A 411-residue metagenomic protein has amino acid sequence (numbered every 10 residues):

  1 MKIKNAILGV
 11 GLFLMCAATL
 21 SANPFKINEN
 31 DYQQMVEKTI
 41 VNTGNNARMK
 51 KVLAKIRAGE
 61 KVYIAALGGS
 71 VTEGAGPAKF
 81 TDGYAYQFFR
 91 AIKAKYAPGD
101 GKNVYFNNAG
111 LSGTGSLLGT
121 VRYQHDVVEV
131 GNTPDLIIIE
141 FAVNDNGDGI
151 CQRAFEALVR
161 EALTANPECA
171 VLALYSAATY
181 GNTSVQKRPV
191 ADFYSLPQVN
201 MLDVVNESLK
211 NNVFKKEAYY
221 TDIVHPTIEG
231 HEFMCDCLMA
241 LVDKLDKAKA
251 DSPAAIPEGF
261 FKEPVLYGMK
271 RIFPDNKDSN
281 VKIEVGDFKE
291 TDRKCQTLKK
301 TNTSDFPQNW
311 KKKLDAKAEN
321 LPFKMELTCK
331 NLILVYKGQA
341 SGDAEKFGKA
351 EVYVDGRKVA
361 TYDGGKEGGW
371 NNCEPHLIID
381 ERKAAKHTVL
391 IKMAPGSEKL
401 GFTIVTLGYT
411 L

Functional and structural regions predicted by a protein language model:
M1-L67, T72-K79, R90, A94-N103 (+4 more regions): N-terminal secretory targeting modules
G44-L53, F89, S116-V130, Q152-E161 (+1 more regions): Alpha-helical scaffolding within the catalytic cores of extracellular/periplasmic polymer-degrading hydrolases
V62, A78-G83, G113-L117, V121 (+3 more regions): Soluble non-cytosolic domains of exported or imported proteins
Y63-L67, T72, Y105-G110, D135-F141 (+2 more regions): Structural recognition of the beta-strand scaffold that forms the well-ordered cores of secreted hydrolase catalytic
A65-L67, T72-E73, G99, S116-Q152: Oxyanion-hole/transition-state-stabilizing segment in secreted/luminal serine hydrolases and related acyltransferases
S70-E73, L111-S116, A142-D148, A177-G181 (+2 more regions): Solvent-exposed loop/turn segments at secondary-structure junctions within structured extracellular/periplasmic domains
F89, K95, N103-Y105, L136-F141 (+3 more regions): Post-signal peptide N-terminal segment of secreted/secretory-pathway proteins
E161, A165-P257: Contiguous mid-protein beta-loop-alpha structural module that forms a pocket-lining wall or clamp of enzyme active
